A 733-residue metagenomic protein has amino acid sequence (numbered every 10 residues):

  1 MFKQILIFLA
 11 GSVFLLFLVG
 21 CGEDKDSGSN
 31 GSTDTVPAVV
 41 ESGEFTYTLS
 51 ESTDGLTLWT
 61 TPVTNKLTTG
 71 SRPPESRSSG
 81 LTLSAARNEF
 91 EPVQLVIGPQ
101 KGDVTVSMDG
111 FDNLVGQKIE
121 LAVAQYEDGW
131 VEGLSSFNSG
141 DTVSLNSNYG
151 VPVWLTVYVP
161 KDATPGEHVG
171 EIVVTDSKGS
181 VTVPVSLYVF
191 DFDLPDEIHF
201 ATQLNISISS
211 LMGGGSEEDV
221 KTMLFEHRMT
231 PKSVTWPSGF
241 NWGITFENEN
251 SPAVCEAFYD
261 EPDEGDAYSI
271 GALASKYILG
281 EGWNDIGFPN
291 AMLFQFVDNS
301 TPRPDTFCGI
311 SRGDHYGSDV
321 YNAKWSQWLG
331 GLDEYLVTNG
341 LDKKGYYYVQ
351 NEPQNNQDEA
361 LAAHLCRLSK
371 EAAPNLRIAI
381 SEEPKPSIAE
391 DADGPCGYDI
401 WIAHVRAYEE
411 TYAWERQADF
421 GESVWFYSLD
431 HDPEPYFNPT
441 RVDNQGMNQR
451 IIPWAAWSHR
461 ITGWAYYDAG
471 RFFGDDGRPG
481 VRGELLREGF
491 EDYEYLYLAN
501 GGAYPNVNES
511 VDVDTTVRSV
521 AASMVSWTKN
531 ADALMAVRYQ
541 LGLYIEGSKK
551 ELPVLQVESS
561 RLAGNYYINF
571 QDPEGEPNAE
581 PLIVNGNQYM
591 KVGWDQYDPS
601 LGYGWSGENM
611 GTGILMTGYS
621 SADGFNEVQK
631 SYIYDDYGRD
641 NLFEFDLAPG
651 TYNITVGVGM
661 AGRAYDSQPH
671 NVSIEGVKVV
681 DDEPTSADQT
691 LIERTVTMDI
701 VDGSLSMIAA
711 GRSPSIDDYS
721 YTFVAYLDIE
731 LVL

Functional and structural regions predicted by a protein language model:
F17-V39: Bacterial Sec-dependent N-terminal signal peptides
V39-S78, F90, Q94-T156, A163: Surface-exposed binding patches on compact interaction domains or structured appendages
L95, G166-D176: A short beta-strand micro-motif common to beta-rich folds, especially ectodomain repeats
K161-V169, P195-D196, R663, D718: Short glycine/proline/serine/threonine-rich loop/turn segments at secondary-structure transition edges
V181-S300, G340-D342: An acidic-aromatic substrate-binding cleft motif
V297-Y321, W325-A362, C366-K385, F473-R561: Catalytic domains of carbohydrate-active enzymes that cleave complex glycans
I400-F473: Catalytic-core region of carbohydrate-active enzymes that cleave or remodel glycosidic bonds
L555-L733: Compositionally biased, intrinsically disordered or flexible polar/acidic segments
